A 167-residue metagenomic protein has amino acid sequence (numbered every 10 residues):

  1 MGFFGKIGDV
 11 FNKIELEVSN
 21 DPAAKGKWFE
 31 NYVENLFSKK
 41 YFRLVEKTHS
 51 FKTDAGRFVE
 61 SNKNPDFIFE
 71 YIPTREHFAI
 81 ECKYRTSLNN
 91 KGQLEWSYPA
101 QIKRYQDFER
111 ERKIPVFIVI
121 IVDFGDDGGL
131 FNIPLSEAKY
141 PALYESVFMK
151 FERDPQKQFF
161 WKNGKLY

Functional and structural regions predicted by a protein language model:
M1-G56: Acidic-basic catalytic patches of nuclease active cores, encompassing PD-(D/E)XK and other metal-cofactor nuclease
F37, P65-L88: Conserved catalytic cores of phosphodiester-cleaving nucleases, focusing on short active-site segments
V45-E46, A79-E81, V116-I120: A structural signal for short, well-ordered beta-strand segments and their strand-loop junctions that often border
T53-I68: Charged, often glycine-rich, active-site loop that binds/positions anionic groups
R85-F108: Mg2+/Mn2+-dependent nuclease catalytic core
K103, E109-E111, K165-Y167: Mixed-charge (Asp/Glu-Lys/Arg
Q106-A138: Nucleic-acid nuclease catalytic cores
G128-Y167: Intrinsically disordered, low-complexity terminal regions enriched in charged/polar residues
